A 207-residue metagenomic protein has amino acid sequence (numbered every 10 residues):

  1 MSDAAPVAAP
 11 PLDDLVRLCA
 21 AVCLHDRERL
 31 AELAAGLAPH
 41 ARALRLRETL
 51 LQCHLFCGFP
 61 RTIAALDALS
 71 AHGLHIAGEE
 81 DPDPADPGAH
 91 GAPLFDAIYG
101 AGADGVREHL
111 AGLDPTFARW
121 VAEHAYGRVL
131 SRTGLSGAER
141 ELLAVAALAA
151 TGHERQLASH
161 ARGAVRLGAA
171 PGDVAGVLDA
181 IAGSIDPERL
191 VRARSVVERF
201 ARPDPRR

Functional and structural regions predicted by a protein language model:
M1-D14, A20-G137, R166, D179-R207: Acidic, glycine/proline-rich low-complexity segments that act as flexible tails and inter-domain linkers
L18-C19, A147: Intrinsic low-complexity repeat tracts in disordered regions, enriched in small/polar residues
H25-E28, T151-R155: Alpha-helix capping and inter-helical loop/turn segments
G137-A147: Alpha-helical membrane segments in multi-pass integral membrane proteins
A147, H153-Q156, A161, P171-A193: Preference for long, well-ordered alpha-helical segments
